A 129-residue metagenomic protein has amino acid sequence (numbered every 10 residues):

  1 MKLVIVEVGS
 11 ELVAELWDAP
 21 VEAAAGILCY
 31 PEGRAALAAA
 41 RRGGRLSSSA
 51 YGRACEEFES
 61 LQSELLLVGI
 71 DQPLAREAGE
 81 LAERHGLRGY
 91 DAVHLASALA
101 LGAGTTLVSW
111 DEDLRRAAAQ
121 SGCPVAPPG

Functional and structural regions predicted by a protein language model:
M1-C29, A40-G52: Short, well-structured N-terminal submotif of metal-dependent ribonuclease cores
K2-V4, A36, A117: Residues that scaffold the ATP/ADP-binding catalytic core of kinase and kinase-like folds
P20-A23, E64-L66, G102-T106: Short active-site oxyanion
G26, Y90, W110: Replace "coordinates the UDP/GDP/TDP-sugar" with "coordinates nucleotide-activated sugar donors
I27, R53-R84, A92-V93: Acidic catalytic patch
A35-R42, A103: Short glycine/serine- and small hydrophobic-enriched flexible loop segments
L95-G129: Acidic, PIN/NYN-like endoribonuclease modules and their adjacent C-terminal/linker elements
